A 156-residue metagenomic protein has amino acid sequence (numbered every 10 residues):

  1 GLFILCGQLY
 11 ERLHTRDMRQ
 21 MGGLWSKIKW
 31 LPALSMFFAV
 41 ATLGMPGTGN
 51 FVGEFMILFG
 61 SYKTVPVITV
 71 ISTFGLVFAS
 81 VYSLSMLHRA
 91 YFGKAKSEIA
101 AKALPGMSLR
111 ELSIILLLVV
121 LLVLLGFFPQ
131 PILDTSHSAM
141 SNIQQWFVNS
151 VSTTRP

Functional and structural regions predicted by a protein language model:
G1-L13, V81-K94: Membrane-water interface of transmembrane alpha-helices
I4-A79, A101-L121: Interfacial and helix-entry/exit segments of alpha-helical transmembrane bundles in multi-pass inner-membrane proteins
I28-L31, S83-P156: Cytoplasmic/organellar membrane-interface segments at the starts of transmembrane helices in multi-pass inner-membrane
